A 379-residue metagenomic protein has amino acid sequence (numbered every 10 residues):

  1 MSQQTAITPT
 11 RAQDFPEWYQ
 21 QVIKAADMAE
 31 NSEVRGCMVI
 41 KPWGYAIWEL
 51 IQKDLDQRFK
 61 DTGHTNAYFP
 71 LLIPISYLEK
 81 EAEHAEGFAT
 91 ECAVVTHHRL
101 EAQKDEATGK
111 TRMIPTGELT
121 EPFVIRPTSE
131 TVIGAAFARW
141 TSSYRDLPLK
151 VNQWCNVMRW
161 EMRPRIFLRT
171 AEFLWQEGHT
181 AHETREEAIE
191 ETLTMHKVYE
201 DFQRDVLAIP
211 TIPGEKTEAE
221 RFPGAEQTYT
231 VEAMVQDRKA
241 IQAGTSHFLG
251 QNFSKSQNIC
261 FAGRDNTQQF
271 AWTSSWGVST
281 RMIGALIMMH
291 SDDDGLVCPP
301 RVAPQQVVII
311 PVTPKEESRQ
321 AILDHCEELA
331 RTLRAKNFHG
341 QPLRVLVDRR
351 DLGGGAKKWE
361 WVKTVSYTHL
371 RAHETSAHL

Functional and structural regions predicted by a protein language model:
M1-R371, S376: NTP/phosphate- and nucleic-acid-binding module
L379: Cytosolic catalytic cores of cyclic-nucleotide second-messenger enzymes
